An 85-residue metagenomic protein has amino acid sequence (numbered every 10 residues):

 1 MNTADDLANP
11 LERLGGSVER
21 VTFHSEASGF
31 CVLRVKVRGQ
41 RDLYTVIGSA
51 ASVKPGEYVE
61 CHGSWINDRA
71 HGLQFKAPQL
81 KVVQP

Functional and structural regions predicted by a protein language model:
M1-R13: Short boundary/loop segments of OB/S1/cold-shock single-stranded nucleic-acid-binding domains
T22-P85: Long, highly charged, low-complexity intrinsically disordered interaction regions that mediate electrostatic DNA/RNA
